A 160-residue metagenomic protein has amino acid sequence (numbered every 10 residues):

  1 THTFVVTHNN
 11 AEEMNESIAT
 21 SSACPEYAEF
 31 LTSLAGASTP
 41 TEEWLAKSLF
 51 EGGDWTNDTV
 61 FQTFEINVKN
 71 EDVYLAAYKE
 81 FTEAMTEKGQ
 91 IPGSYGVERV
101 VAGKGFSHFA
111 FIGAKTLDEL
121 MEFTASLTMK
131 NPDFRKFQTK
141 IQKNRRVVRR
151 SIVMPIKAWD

Functional and structural regions predicted by a protein language model:
T1-D160: Short S/T/G/P-rich N-terminal loop/turn motif that feeds into the first structured element of a domain
